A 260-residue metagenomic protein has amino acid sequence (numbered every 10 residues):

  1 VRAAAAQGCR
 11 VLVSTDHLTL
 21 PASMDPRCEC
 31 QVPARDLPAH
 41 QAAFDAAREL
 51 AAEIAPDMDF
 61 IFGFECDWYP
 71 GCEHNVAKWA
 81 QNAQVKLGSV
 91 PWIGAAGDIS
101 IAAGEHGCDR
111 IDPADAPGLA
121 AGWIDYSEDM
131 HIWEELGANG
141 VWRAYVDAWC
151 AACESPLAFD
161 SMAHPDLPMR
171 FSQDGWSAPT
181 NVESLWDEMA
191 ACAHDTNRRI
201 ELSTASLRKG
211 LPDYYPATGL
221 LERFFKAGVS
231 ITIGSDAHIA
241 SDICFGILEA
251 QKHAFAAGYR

Functional and structural regions predicted by a protein language model:
V1-P70, N75, F171-Q173, S177-T180 (+3 more regions): An N-terminally biased module of ancient metal coordination in phosphate/nucleic-acid-related enzymes
R2, S172-R260: Charged catalytic cores and adjacent phosphate/nucleic-acid-binding surfaces used for phosphate/nucleic-acid chemistry
A6, E154-S155, F225-G228: Short hydrophobic "helix-edge" motifs at membrane interfaces and signal-peptide entry regions
C9, A83, L157-F159, V229 (+1 more regions): A structural motif
V11-D16, I61-E65, L87-V90, D160-A163 (+2 more regions): Active-site neighborhood of phospho(di)ester-bond hydrolases with catalytic His/Asp-centered motifs
L18-P21, G94-A96, M169-F171, S206-R208: Feature marks short, surface-exposed loop/turn motifs that line or immediately flank catalytic pockets and channel
R35-D195: Extended substrate/RNA-proximal surfaces in nucleic-acid metabolism proteins
